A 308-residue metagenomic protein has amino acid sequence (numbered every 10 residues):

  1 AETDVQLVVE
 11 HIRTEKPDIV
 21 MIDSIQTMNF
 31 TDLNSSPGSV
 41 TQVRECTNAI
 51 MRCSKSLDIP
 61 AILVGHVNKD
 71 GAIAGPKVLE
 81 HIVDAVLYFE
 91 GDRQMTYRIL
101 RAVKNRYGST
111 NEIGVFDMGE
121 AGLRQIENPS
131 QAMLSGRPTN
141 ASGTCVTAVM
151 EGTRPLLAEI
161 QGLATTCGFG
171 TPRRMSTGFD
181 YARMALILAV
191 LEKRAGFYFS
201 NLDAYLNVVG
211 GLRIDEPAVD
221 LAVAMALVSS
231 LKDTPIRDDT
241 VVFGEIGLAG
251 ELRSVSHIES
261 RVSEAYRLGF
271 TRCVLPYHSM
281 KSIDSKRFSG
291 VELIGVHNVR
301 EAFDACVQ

Functional and structural regions predicted by a protein language model:
E2: Conserved nucleic-acid-binding Ia/Ib motif block in the N-terminal RecA-like helicase ATPase lobe
Q6-I19, I25-Q308: Peripheral, non-AAA+ core regions of ATP-driven protein-machinery
